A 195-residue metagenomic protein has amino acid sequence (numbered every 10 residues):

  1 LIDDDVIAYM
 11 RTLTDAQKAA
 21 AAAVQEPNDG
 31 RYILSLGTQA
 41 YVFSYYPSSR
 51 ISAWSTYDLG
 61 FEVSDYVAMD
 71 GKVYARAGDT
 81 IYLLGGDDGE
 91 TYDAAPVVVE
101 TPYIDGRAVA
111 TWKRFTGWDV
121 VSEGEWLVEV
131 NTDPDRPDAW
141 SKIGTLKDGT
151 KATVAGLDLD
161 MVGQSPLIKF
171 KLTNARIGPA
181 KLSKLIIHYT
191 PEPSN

Functional and structural regions predicted by a protein language model:
L1-T91: Beta-sheet-dominated scaffold domains
R50-Y57, D135-T145: Surface-exposed loop/edge segments in extracytoplasmic proteins
R76-P96, K151, S165, L172-R176: Acidic, low-complexity/disordered segments
G89-K113: Short beta-strands within extracellular/lumenal beta-sheet-rich domains
G106-V109, W140-T190: Beta-sandwich interaction modules
K113-F115, E125, L167: Core-facing hydrophobic residues within beta-strands of well-ordered domains
G117-V121: Short edge beta-strand/loop segments characteristic of extracellular beta-sandwich folds
W126-R136: Short, surface-exposed beta-strand/strand-loop-strand elements in extracellular ectodomains
